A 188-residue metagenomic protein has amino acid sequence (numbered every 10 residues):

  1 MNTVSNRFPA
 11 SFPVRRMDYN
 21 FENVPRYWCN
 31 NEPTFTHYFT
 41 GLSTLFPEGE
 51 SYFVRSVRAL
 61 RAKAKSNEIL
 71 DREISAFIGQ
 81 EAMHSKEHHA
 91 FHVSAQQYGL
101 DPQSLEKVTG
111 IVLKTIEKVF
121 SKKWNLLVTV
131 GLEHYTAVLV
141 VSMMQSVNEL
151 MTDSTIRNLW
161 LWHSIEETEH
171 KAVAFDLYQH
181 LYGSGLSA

Functional and structural regions predicted by a protein language model:
N2-A188: Non-heme di-metal
